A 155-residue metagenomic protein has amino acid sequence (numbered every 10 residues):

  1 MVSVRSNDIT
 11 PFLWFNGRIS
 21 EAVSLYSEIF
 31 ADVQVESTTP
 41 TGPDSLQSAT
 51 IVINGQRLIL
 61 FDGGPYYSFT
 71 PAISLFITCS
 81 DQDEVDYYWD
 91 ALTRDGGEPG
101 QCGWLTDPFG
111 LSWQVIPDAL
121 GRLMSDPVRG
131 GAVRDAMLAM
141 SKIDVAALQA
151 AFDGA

Functional and structural regions predicted by a protein language model:
M1-N7, Q149-A155: Basic/polar N-terminal segments that are highly enriched at the extreme N-terminus, encompassing both cleavable
S3, F12-G55: Core segments of cupin and vicinal oxygen chelate
S3, I59-G64: Conserved, structured core segments of small domains
I9-N16, Q47-V52, Y66-E84, Y88-D90 (+1 more regions): Vicinal oxygen chelate
P11, Y26, I51, L92 (+2 more regions): Terminal peptide-recognition signature
I19-S20, I29, L75-S112, P117-M124: Vicinal oxygen chelate
A119-L138: A short, polar/charged loop-to-alpha-helix boundary motif
A136-S141, V145-G154: Short, C-terminally biased terminal segments at protein or domain edges
